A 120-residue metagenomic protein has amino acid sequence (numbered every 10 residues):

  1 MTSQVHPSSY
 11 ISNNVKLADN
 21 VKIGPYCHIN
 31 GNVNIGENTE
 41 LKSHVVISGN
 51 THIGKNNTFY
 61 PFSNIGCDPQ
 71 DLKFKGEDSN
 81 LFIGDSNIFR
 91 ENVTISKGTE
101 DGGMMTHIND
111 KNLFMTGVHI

Functional and structural regions predicted by a protein language model:
H6-P7, S12-N13, A18-D19, G24-P25 (+14 more regions): Left-handed beta-helix
